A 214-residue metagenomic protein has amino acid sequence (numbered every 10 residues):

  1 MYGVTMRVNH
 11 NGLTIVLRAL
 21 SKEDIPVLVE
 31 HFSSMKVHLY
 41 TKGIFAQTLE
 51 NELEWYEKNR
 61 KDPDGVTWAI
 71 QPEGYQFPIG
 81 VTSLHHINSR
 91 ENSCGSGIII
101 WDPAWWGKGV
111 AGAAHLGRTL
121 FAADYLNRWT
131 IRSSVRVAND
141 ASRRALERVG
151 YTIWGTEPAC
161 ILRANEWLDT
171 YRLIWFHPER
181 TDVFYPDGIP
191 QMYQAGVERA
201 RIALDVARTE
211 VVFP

Functional and structural regions predicted by a protein language model:
M1-V27, S34, G74-P214: Acyl-donor (CoA/ACP) binding surface of acyl/acetyltransferases
K22-V29, L49, L53, E57: An amphipathic alpha-helix signature
V29-F32, T41: Short, flexible helix/strand-to-coil boundary loops that buttress conserved ligand/catalytic motifs in alpha/beta
S34-M35, D62: Polar helix-capping/helix-linker motif
K36-W55: Conserved GNAT-fold acetyl-CoA-binding loop/helix
L39-T41, W68, V183: Short, hydrophobic secondary-structure boundary micro-motifs
Q47-N51, N59-K61, I100-W101, P190: Juxtamembrane/interface motifs at transmembrane-helix termini
E57-A69: A short helix-loop-beta-strand connector motif used in the catalytic cores of GNAT acetyltransferases and, in some
